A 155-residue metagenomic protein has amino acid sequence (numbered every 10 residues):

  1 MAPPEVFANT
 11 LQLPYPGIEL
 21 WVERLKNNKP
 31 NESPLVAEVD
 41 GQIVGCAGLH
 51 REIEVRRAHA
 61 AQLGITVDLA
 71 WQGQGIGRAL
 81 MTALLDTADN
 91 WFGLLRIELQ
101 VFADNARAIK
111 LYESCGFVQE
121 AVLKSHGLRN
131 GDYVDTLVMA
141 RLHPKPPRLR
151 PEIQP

Functional and structural regions predicted by a protein language model:
M1-Q12: Helix-loop element at the rim of GNAT/NAT acetyltransferase active sites that forms part of the acceptor-substrate
T10-A70, M81-T82, T87, L142-P146 (+1 more regions): Acetyl-CoA-dependent GNAT
E32, V134-V138: Short hydrophobic/aromatic beta-strand or adjacent loop that forms the aromatic wall/cage of a ligand/substrate-binding
V36, G48, Q62-T66, G75 (+3 more regions): Conserved beta-strand segments that form the floor/walls of ligand-binding pockets within enzyme and binding domains
H59, G93, Y133-D135: Residue-level preference for beta-strand/loop junctions
Q74, R78-A79, N90, A103-A121: Conserved active-site alpha-helix within GNAT-family acetyltransferase domains
M81, A88-Q100: Conserved GNAT acetyl-CoA-binding A-motif
R96-V101, E113, V118-V134: Conserved catalytic-core motifs of GNAT/GCN5-like acyltransferases
